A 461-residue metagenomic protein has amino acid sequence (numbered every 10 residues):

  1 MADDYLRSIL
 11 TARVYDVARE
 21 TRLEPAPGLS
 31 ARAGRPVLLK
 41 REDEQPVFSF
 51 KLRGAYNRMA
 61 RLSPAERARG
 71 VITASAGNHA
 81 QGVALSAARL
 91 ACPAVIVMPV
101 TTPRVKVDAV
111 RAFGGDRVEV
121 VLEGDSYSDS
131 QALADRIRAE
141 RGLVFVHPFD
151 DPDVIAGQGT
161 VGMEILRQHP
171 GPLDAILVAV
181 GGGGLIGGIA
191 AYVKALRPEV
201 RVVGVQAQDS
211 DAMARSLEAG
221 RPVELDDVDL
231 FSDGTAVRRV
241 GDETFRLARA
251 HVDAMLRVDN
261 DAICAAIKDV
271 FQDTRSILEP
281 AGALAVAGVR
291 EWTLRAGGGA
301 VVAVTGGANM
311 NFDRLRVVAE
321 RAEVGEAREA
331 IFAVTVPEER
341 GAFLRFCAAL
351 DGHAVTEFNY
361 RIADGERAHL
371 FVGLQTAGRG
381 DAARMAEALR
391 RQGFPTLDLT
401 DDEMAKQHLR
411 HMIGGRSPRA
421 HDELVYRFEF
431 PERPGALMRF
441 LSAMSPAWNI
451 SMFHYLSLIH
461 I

Functional and structural regions predicted by a protein language model:
M1-A436, A443-L458: PLP-dependent amino-acid enzyme catalytic core
